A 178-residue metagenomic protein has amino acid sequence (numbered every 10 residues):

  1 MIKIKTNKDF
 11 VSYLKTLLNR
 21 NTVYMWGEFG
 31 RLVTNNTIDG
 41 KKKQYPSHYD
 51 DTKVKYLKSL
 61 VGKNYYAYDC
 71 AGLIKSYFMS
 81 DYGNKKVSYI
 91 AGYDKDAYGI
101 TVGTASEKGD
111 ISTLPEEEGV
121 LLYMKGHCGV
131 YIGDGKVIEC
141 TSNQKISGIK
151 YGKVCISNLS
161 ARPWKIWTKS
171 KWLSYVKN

Functional and structural regions predicted by a protein language model:
M1, K177-N178: Short, solvent-exposed mixed-charge patches
M1-N84, K125-H127, I138-C140: N-terminal capping segments
I2-V11, R20, K75, G83-K165 (+1 more regions): ...with weaker cross-activation on analogous glycine-rich loops/strands in unrelated enzymes
K55, V61-G62, G103, C155 (+2 more regions): N-terminal non-cleavable signal-anchor helices
W172-Y175: GSAT-biased (Gly/Ser/Ala/Thr-rich) low-complexity helical/flexible tracts used as stalks/linkers
